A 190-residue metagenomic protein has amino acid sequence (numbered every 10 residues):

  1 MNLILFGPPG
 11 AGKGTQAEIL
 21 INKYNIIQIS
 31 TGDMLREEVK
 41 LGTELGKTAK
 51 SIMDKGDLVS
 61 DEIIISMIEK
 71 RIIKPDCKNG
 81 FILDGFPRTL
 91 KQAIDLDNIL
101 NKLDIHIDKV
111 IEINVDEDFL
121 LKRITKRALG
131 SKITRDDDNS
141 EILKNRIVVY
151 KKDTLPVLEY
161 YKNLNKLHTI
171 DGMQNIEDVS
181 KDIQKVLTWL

Functional and structural regions predicted by a protein language model:
M1-L190: Glycine-rich phosphate-binding loop of ATP-dependent small-molecule kinases
